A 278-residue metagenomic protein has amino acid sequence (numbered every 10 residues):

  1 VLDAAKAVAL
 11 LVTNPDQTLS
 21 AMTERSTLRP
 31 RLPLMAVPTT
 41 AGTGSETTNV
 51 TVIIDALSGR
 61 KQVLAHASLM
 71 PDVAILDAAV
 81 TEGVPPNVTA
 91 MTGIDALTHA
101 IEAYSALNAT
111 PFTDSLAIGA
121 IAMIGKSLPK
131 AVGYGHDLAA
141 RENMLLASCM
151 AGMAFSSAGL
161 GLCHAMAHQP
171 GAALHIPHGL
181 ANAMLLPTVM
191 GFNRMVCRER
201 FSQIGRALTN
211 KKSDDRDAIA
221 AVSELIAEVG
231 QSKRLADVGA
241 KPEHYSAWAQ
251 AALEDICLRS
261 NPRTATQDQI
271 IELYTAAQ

Functional and structural regions predicted by a protein language model:
V1-A79: Glycine/threonine-rich beta-strand-loop-alpha-helix active-site module that forms ligand/phosphate-binding
K6-A9, I94-E102, I118-P129, L145-C149 (+10 more regions): Predominant activation on well-ordered alpha-helical scaffold segments within soluble catalytic domains
G42, C149-N182, D255-S260: Glycine-rich phosphate/pyrophosphate-binding beta-alpha loops
V50-A158: Carboxylate- and glycine-rich phosphate/diphosphate-binding segment that chelates Mg2+/Mn2+
A173-H244: Gly/Pro-rich interdomain helix-loop hinge
K241-Q278: Short, amphipathic C-terminal "tail helix"
